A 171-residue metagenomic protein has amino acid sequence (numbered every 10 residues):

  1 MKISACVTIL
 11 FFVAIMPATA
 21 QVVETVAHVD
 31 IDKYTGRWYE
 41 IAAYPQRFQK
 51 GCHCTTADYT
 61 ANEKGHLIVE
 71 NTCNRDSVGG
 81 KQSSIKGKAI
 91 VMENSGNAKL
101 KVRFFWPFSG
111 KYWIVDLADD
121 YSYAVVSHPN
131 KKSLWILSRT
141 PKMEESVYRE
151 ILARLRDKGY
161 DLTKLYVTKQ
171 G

Functional and structural regions predicted by a protein language model:
S4-V7, V69: Intrinsically disordered, low-complexity peptide-like regions
C6-I15: Bacterial N-terminal signal peptides
P17-G171: A beta-rich soluble binding module of mature secreted/lumenal proteins
